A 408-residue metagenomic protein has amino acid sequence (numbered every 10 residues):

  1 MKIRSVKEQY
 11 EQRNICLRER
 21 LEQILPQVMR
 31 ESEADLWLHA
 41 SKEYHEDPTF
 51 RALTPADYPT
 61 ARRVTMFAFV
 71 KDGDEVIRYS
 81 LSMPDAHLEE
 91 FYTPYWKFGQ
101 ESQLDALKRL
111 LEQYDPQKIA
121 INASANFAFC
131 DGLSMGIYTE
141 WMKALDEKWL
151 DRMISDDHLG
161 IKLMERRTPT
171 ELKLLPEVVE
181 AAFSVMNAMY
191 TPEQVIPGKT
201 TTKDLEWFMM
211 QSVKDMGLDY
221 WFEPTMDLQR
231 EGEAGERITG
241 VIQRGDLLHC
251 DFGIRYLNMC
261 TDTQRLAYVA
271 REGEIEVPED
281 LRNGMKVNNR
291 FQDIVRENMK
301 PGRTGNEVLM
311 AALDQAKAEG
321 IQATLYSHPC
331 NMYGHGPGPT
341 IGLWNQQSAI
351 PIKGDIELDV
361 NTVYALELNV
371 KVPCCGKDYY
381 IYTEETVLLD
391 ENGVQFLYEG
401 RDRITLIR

Functional and structural regions predicted by a protein language model:
M1-R408: Active-site neighborhoods and metal-handling regions in enzymes and metal-associated proteins
